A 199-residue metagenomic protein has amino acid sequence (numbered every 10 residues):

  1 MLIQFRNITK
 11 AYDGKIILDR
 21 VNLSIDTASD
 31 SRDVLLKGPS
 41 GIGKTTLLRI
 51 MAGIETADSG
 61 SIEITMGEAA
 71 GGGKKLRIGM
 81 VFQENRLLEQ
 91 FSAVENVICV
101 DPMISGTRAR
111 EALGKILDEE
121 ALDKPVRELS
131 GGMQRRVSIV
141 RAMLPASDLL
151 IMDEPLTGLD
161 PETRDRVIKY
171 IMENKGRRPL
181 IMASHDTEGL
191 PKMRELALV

Functional and structural regions predicted by a protein language model:
A52: Helix-to-loop junction immediately C-terminal to a conserved catalytic motif
N85-E95, C99, I104: Conserved catalytic motifs of ABC-family nucleotide-binding domains
G106-L122: Conserved ABC ATPase "signature" region
P125-M133: Conserved ABC ATPase signature
I139: Hydrophobic anchor residue at the start of the ABC signature
L150-E154: Catalytic Walker B motif of ABC-type/P-loop ATPase nucleotide-binding domains
P161-E162: Helix N-cap at the start of a conserved alpha-helix in ABC-type nucleotide-binding domains
